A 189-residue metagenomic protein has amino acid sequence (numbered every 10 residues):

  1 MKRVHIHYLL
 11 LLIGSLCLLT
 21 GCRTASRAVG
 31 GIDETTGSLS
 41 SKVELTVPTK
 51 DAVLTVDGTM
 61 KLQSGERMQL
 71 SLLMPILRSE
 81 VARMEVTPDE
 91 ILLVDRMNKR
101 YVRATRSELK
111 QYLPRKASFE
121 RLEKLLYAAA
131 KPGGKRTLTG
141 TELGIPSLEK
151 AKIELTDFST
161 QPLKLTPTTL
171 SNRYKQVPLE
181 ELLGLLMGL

Functional and structural regions predicted by a protein language model:
K2-L10: Bacterial N-terminal signal peptides that target proteins for export
C17-G21: C-terminal motif of bacterial Sec signal peptides marking the signal peptidase cleavage site
R23-S26: Bacterial signal peptide processing site
A28-S40, P114: N-terminal helix-cap/turn-to-beta initiation motif at the start of protein domains
T35-S38, L62-M68, E85-E90, K135-L148 (+1 more regions): Short, solvent-exposed coil/turn segments at beta-strand boundaries
S38-E80: Post-signal-peptide N-terminal segment of Sec-exported extracytoplasmic proteins
R67-A117: An acidic-aromatic
D95, G133-L189: Non-transmembrane domains of secretory- and envelope-associated proteins
